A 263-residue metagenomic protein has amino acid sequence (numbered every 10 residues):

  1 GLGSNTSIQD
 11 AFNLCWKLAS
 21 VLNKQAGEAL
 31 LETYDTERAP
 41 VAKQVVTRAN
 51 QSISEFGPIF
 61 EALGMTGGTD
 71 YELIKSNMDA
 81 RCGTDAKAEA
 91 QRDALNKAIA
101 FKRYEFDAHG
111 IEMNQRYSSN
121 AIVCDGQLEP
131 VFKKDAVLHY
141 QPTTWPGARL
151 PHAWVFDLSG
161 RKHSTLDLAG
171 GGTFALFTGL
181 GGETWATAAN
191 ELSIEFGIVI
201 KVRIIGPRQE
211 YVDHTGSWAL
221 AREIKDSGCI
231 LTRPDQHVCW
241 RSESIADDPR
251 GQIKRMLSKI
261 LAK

Functional and structural regions predicted by a protein language model:
G1-A19, L30, V41: Extended, hydrophobic alpha-helical segments in both membrane/secreted and soluble proteins
S20-K263: Helical substrate-recognition/capping region of FAD-dependent monooxygenase/halogenase enzymes
